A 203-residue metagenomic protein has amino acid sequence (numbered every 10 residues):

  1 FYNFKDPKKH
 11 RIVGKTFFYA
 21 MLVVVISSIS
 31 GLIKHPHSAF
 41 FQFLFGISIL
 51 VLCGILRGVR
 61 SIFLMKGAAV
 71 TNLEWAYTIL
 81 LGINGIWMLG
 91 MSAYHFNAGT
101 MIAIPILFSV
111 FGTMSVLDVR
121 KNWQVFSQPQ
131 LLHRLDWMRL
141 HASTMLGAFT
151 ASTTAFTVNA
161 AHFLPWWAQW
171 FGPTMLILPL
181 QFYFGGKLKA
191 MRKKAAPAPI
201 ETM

Functional and structural regions predicted by a protein language model:
F1-M203: Alpha-helical membrane insertion/targeting regions
